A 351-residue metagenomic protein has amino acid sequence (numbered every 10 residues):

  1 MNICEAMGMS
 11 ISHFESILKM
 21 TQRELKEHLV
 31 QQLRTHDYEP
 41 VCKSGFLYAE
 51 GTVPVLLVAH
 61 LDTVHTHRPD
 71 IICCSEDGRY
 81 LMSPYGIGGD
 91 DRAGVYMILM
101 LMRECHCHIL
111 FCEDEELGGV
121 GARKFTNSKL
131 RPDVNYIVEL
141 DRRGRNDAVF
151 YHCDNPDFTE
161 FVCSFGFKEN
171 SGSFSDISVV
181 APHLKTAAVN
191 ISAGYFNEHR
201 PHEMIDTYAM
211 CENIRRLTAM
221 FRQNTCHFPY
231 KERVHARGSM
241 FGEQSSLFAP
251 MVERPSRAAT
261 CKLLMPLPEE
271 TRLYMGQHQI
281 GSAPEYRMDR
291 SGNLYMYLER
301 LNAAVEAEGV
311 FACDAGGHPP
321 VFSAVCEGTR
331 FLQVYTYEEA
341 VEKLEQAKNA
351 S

Functional and structural regions predicted by a protein language model:
M7, I11-V53: A non-catalytic alpha/beta surface segment that caps or lines the substrate-entry region of metallo-dependent hydrolase
T35-C42, S75-E76, G166-E169, S282-A283 (+1 more regions): Short secondary-structure junctions
Y48-G89: Catalytic-core environment of secreted peptidases
V64, Y85-V162, F167-E169: Acidic/histidine-rich catalytic neighborhood of metal-dependent amide-processing enzymes
K168-N213: Zn-dependent metallopeptidase/amidohydrolase metal-coordination segment
N197-K262: His/Asp/Glu-rich mid-to-C-terminal helical/loop segments that flank catalytic regions of hydrolases
G281-Y335: Acidic, low-complexity, intrinsically disordered interaction modules
A340-K348: A short, charged, amphipathic alpha-helix used as a generic interaction element across diverse proteins
